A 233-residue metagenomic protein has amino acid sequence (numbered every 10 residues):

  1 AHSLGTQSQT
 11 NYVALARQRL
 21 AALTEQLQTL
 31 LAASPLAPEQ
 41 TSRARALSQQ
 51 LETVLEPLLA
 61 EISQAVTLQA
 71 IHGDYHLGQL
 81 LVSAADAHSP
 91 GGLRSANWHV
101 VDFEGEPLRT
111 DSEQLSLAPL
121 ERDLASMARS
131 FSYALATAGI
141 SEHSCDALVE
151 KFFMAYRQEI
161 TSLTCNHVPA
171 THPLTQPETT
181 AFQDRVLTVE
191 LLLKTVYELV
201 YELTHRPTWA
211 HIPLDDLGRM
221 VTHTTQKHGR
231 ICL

Functional and structural regions predicted by a protein language model:
A1-H72, S83-D86, G92, A96-N97 (+6 more regions): ATP-dependent phospho-/nucleotidyl transfer catalytic cores
A14, S132, A138-F152: Substrate-binding beta-hairpin/strand module that engages nucleic acids
G73, G78: Residue immediately N-terminal to the catalytic "proton-acceptor" Asp in the protein kinase catalytic loop
A85-A87, T164, A170-T171: Ala/Thr-enriched low-complexity intrinsically disordered regions
V101-P107: Activation of the activation-loop gatekeeper triad in protein kinase-fold domains
E106, S130-T137, Q158, S162 (+4 more regions): Short, well-ordered loop/turn and helix-capping segments at boundaries between secondary-structure elements and domains
Q114-A138: C-lobe/activation-segment region of protein kinase-like
S144-L163, T175: Extended charged low-complexity segments that act as oligomerization/scaffolding linkers
